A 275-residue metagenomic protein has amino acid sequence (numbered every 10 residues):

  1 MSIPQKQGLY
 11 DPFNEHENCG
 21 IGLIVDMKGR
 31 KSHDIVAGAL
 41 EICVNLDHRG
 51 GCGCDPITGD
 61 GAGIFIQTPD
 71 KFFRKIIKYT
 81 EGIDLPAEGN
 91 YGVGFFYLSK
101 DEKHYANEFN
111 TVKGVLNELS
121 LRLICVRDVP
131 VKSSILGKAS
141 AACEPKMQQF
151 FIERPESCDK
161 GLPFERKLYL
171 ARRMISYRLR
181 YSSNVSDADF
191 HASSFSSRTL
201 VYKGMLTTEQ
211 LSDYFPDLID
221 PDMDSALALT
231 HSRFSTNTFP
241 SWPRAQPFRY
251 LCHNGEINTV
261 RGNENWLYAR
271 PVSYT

Functional and structural regions predicted by a protein language model:
M1, G53, I57-A226, S232: Extended, highly charged
I3-G51: N-terminal-proximal low-complexity accessory segments that begin disordered and transition into the first
Q7-D11, G53, D189-H191, Y214-I219 (+2 more regions): Generic recognition of flexible, low-complexity loop/linker segments
P12-I24, R49-G63, P247-W266: Conserved phosphate/anionic-ligand binding catalytic regions in large, soluble enzymes, centered on
S32, D222-I257: Internal mixed beta-strand/loop scaffold within catalytic domains of large alpha/beta enzymes
S32-D34, R74-I76, H104-N107, K203-M205 (+5 more regions): Short helix/loop capping segments that flank catalytic or ligand/cofactor-binding pockets
G38-L46, V115, S232-R233, L251-N254 (+1 more regions): Generic, well-ordered alpha-helical scaffold segments in large soluble proteins
T275: Conserved small/polar residues in nucleotide/adenosyl-binding loops
